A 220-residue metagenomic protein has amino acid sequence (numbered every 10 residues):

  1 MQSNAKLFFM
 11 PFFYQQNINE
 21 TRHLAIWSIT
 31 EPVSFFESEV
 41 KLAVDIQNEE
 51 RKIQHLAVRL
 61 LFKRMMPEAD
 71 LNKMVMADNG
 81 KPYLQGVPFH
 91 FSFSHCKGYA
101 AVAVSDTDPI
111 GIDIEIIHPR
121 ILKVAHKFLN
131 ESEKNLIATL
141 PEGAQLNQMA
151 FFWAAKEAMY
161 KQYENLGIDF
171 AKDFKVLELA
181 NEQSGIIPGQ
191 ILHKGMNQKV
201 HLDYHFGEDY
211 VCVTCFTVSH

Functional and structural regions predicted by a protein language model:
Q2-I110, I114-H220: Core catalytic alpha/beta fold that binds nucleotide/phospho-ligands
